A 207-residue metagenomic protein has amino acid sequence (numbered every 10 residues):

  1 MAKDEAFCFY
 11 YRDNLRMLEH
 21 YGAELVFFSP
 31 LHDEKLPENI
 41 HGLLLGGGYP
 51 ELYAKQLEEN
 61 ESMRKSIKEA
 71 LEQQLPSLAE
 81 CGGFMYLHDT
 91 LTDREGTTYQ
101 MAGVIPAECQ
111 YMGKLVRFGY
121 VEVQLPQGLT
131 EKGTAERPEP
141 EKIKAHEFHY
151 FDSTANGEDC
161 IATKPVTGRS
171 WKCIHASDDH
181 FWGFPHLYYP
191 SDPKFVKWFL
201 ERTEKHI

Functional and structural regions predicted by a protein language model:
M1, L15, Y111-I207: Amide-donor transfer/coupling interface in amidating biosynthetic enzymes
M1, V26-F27, L44, A79 (+3 more regions): Structured core elements
D4-F7, H32-D33, Y49-E51, F84-M85 (+5 more regions): Short, glycine-/Ser/Thr-/acidic-enriched flexible segments
A6-E59, K65-A70: Phosphate-binding active sites in nucleotide-utilizing proteins
Y11, L36, E95-T98, D192-P193: Alpha-helix N-cap/helix-start motif
Y21, F28, A70, Q74 (+4 more regions): Change "in soluble alpha/beta enzymes" to "in soluble alpha/beta proteins
Y21-A23, N39-I40, Q73-Q74, T98-Q100 (+1 more regions): Short coil/turn connectors at secondary-structure junctions
P50-L129: Cysteine-nucleophile active-site neighborhood
